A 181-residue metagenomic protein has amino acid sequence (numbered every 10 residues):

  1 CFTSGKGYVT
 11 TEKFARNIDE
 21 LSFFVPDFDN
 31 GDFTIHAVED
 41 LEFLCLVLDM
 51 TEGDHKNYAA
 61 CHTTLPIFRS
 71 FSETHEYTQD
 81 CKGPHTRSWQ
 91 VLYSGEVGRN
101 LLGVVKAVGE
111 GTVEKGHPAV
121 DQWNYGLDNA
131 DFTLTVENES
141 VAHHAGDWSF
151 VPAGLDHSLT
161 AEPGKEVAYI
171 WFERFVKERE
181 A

Functional and structural regions predicted by a protein language model:
C1-C61: N-terminal accessory/assembly segment that mediates macromolecular interactions
C1-E20, P118-A145: A short beta-strand-loop-beta hairpin characteristic of the jelly-roll/cupin
N17-V38, L48, H143-P163, F172-R174: Conserved metal-binding segment of the jelly-roll/cupin
F23-V25, C45, L102-V105, W123 (+2 more regions): Conserved hydrophobic/aromatic beta-strand scaffold that supports enzyme active sites
L48-V108: A short, N-terminal "cap"/entry segment at the start of jelly-roll beta-barrel domains of the cupin/DSBH fold
G111-P118, T160-A161: Short histidine-centered beta-strand/loop micro-motifs that create catalytic or ligand/metal-coordination sites
V167: Phosphate-/nucleic-acid-contacting segments
E178-A181: Extended, charge-rich intrinsically disordered regulatory tails
